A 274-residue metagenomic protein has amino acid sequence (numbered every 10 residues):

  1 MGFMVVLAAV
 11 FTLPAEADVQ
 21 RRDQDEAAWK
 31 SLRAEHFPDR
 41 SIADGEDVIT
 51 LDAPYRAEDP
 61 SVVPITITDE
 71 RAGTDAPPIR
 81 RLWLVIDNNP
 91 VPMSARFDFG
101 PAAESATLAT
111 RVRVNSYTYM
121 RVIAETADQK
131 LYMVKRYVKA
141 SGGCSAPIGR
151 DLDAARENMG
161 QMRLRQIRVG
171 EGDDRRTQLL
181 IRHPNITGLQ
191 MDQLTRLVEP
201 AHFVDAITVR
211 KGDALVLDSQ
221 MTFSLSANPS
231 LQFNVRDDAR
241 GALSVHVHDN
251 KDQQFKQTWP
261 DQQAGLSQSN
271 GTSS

Functional and structural regions predicted by a protein language model:
L13-A17: Sec/Tat signal peptide C-region and signal peptidase I cleavage site
Q20-E26, S141-R165, A264-S274: Low-complexity, Pro/Ser/Thr- and charge-rich linker/hinge segments at domain boundaries
R33-P60, D153-D174: N-terminal edge beta-strand
D52, P64-G73, R176-P184, D192-T195: Short edge beta-strand/loop segments characteristic of extracellular beta-sandwich folds
R81-V85, A206-R210, H246: Beta-strand signatures of extracellular beta-sandwich domains
G100-L108, F223-N234: Aromatic sugar-binding surface patches on proteins that engage polysaccharides or sugar-phosphate polymers
N115-Y119, D174, D238-A242: Extracellular Ig-like/FN3 beta-sandwich strand-entry sites
T126-M133, H248-Q257: Short acidic/polar inter-strand loop motif in beta-rich domains
